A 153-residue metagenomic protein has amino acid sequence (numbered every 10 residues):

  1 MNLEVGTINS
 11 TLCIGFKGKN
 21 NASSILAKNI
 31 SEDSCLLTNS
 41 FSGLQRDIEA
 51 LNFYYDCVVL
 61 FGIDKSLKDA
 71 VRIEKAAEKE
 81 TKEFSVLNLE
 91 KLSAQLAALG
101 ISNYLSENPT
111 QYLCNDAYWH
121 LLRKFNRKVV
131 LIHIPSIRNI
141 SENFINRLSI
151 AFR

Functional and structural regions predicted by a protein language model:
M1-L113, W119-R127, R147, A151-R153: N-terminal catalytic or cofactor-binding beta/alpha core of small enzyme domains
Q111-D116, R138-E142: Short, well-ordered, mixed-charge alpha-helical segments that flank or form enzyme active sites
N126-S136: Conserved beta-loop-beta element that borders a ligand/cofactor-binding pocket
P135-R153: Glycine-rich phosphate/pyrophosphate-binding loop and the adjoining helix
